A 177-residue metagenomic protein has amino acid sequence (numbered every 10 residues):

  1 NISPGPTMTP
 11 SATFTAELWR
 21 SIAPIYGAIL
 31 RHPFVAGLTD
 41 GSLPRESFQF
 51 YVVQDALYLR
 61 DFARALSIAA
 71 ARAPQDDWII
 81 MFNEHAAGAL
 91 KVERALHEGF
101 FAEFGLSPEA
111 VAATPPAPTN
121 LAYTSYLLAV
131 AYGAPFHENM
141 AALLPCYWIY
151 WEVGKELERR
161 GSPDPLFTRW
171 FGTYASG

Functional and structural regions predicted by a protein language model:
N1-T7: Short, Lys/Arg-enriched N-terminal segments with co-localized hydrophobic residues within the first ~10-30 amino acids
T9, D77-G177: Active-site-proximal alpha-helical scaffolds that flank and shape metal-associated catalytic sites
T9-V35: Acidic, low-complexity proline/glycine-rich segments
A23-A28, S42-R72, K91-V92, A141-W151: Alpha-helical bundle segments that constitute or directly flank the non-heme di-iron/ferroxidase center
L30-R31, F62, Y123, P163: N-terminal alpha-helical segment
F34-D40, L127-A129: Short, charged/polar, low-complexity loop and linker segments that flank or interrupt alpha-helical bundles
T39, L43, S67-Q75, Y132 (+1 more regions): Short, flexible helix-adjacent loops and helix caps
